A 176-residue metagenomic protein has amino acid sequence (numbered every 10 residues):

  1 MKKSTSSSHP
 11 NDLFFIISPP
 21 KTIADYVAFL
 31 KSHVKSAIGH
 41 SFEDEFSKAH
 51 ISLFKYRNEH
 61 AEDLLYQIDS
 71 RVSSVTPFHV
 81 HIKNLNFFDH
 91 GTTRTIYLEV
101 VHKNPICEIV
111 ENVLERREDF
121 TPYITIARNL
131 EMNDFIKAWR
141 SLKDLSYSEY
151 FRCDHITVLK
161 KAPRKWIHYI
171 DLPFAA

Functional and structural regions predicted by a protein language model:
M1-H79, H102-R152, W166-A176: Basic, often amphipathic N-terminal segments
K83: Substrate/cofactor-recognition hotspot
D89-G91, I106-C107: Short acidic/glycine-rich loop or secondary-structure boundary segments that cap or lie
G91-T93, K165: Short acidic/glycine-enriched loop/turn segments that link adjacent beta-strands
T95-L98: A structured binding-face within diverse protein domains that lines the active/interaction site
V158-A162: Short, exposed beta-strand-loop hairpins at the edges of beta-sheets in extracellular/periplasmic proteins
